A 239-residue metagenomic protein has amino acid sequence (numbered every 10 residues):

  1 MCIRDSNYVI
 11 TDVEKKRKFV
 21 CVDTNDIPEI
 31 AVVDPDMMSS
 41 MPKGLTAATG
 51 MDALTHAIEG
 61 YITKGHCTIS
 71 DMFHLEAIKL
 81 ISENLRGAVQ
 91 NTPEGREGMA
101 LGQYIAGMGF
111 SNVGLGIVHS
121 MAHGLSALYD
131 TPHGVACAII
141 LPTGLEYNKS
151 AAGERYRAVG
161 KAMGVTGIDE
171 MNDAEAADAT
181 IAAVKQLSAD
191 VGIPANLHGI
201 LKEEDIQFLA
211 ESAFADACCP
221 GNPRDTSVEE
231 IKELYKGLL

Functional and structural regions predicted by a protein language model:
M1-I3: Short, small-residue-biased leader/transition segments that mark boundaries at the very start of proteins
N7-V113: Carboxylate- and glycine-rich phosphate/diphosphate-binding segment that chelates Mg2+/Mn2+
L54-I58, M99-G107, M121, L141 (+4 more regions): Short alpha-helical scaffolding segments that buttress acidic/His motifs in well-ordered protein cores
K64-F73, G87-G98, V113-V118, E170-A177 (+2 more regions): Flexible, glycine/charged-enriched surface loops at secondary-structure junctions
Y104-C137, D216-P220: Glycine-rich phosphate/pyrophosphate-binding beta-alpha loops
G124-M163, L239: Catalytic phosphate/nucleotide-handling subdomain of diverse soluble enzymes
Y156, T166-L239: C-terminal charged capping/lid subdomain of soluble metabolic enzymes
